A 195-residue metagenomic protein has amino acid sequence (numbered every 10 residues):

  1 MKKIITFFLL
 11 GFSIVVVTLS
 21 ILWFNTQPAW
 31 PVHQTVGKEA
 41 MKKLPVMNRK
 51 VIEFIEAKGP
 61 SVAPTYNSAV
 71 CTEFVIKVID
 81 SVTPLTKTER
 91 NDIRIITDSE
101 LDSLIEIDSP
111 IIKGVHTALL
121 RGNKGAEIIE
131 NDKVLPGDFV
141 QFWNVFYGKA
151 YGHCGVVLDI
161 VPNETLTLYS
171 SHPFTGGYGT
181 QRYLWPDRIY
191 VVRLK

Functional and structural regions predicted by a protein language model:
M1-S13: N-terminal Sec-pathway targeting helices
F7, L19, Q27, L166-L168: N-terminal compositionally biased, intrinsically disordered segments and leader/signal-like regions
I14-L22: Hydrophobic alpha-helical membrane-insertion segments, chiefly the h-region of N-terminal signal peptides
I21-P110: N-terminal capping segments
V51, I55, I79, G137-V140 (+3 more regions): Hydrophobic beta-strand residues in large extracellular and virion-surface proteins
I93-T175: ...with weaker cross-activation on analogous glycine-rich loops/strands in unrelated enzymes
F174-Y183: Catalytic alpha/beta core of large soluble enzyme barrels
Y183-K195: Low-complexity, Gly/Ser/Thr/Pro-rich intrinsically disordered linker/tail segments
